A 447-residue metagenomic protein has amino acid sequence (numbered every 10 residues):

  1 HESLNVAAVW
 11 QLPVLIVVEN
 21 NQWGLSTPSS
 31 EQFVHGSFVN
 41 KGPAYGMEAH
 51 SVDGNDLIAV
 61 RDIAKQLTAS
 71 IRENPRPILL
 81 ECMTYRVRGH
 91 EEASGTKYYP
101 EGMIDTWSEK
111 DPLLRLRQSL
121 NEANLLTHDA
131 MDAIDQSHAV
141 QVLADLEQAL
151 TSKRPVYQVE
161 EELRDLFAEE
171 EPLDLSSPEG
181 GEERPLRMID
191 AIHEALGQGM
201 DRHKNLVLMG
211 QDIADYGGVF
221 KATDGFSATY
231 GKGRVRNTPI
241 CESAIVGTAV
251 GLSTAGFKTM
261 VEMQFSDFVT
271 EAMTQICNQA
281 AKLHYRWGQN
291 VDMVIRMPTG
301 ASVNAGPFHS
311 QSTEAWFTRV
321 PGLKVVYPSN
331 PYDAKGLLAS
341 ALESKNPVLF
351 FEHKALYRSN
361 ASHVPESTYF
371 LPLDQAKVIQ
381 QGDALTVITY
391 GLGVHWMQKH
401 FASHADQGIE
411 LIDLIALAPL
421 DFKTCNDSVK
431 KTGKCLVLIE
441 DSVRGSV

Functional and structural regions predicted by a protein language model:
H1-A144, Q148-T151, T318-G433, L438: Glycine-rich ThDP/TPP pyrophosphate-binding loop and its adjacent helix/strand module within ThDP-dependent enzymes
H1-L4, E92, F220-F226, V447: Short Gly/Thr/Asp-enriched flexible loops that form oxyanion-binding sites at enzyme active sites
V9, E161-P347, F351, A355-L356: Thiamine diphosphate
D56-A59, A214-D215, C241-E242, D267-F268 (+4 more regions): Glycine-/small-residue-rich active-site loops that bind phosphorylated ligands and cofactors
G102, Q279-K282, V447: A short, gly/pro- and small-residue-rich
P112, A130, I134, Q141 (+7 more regions): Alpha-helical structural motif
Q136, V140-E179: Terminal amphipathic helices with adjacent charged low-complexity linkers/tails
E271, L438-V447: Shared catalytic-loop signature of beta/alpha-barrel
